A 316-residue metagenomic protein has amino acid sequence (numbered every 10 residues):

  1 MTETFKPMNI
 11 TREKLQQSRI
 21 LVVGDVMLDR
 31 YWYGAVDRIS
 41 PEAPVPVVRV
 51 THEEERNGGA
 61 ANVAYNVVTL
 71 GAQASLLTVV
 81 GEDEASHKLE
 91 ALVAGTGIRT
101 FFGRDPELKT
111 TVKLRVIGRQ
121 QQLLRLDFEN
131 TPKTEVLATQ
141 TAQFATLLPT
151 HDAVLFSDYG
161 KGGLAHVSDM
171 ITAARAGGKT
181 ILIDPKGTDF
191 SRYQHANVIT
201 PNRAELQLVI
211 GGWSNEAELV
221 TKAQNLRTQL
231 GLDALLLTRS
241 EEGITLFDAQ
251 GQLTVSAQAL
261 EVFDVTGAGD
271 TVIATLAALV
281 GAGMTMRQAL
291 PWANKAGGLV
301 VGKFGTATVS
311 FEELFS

Functional and structural regions predicted by a protein language model:
E3-E13, S18-R19, P41, V45-T110: Substrate-binding N-lobe of the ribokinase-like
L15, L148-P149, Y193-Q194: A short, aliphatic-rich alpha-helical micro-motif
R19, D152-A153, V198, A234: Structural motif
V26, Y159, T271: Active-site metal-binding loops of divalent metal-dependent hydrolases
F101-L108, K113-T150: Conserved phosphate-binding/catalytic loop of the ribokinase/pfkB sugar-kinase fold
H151-G163: Short acidic, glycine-rich surface-loop motifs adjacent to enzyme active sites
K161-L253: Conserved phosphate/ATP/ADP-binding segment of small-molecule kinases
Q229, D233-A234, Q258-F315: Conserved post-catalytic alpha-helical subdomain immediately downstream of the catalytic base and nucleotide-binding
